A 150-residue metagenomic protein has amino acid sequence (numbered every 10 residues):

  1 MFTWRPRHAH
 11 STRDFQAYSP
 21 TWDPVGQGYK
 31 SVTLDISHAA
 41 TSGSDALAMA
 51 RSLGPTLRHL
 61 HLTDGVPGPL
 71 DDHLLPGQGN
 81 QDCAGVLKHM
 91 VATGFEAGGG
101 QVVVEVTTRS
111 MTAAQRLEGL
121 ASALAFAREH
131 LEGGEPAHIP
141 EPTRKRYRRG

Functional and structural regions predicted by a protein language model:
M1-H10: Conserved anion-binding
T12-L34, A40-G150: Histidine-acidic metal/acid-base catalytic patches
